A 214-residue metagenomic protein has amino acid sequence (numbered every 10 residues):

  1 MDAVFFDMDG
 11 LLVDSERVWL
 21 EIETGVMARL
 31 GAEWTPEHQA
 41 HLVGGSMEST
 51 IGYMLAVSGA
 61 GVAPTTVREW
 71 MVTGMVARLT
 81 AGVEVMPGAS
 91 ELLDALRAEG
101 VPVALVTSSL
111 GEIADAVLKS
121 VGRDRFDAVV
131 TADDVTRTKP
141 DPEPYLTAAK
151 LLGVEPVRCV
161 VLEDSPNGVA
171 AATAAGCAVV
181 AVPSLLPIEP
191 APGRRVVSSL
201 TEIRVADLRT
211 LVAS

Functional and structural regions predicted by a protein language model:
M1-D2, D94-A95, V101, L110-S214: Asp-based, Mg2+/Mn2+-dependent phosphohydrolase catalytic module
M1-E99, E112-D115: N-terminal helical cap/lid subdomain that shapes the substrate entry/recognition surface in HAD-like hydrolases
D7, L11, T107, D164: Conserved G/P- and acidic residue-centered "switch" motifs that form tight phosphate/ATP-binding loops in soluble
D14, L105-T107, A181: Hydrophobic residues in well-ordered beta-strands that form the structural core
R29, H38-H41, V57, L79 (+5 more regions): Short, flexible active-site loop motifs that bind/organize anionic cofactors or intermediates
L42, V106-S108, L162: Structural motif
V85, V106, R137: Residue-level marker of regulatory loop/turn positions in helix-turn-helix DNA-binding domains and in histidine
